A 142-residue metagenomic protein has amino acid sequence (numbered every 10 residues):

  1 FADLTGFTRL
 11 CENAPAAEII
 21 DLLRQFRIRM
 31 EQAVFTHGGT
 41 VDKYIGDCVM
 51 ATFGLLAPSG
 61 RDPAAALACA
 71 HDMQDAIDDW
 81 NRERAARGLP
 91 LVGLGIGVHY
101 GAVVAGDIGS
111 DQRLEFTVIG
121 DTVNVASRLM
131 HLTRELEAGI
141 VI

Functional and structural regions predicted by a protein language model:
F1-A68, R134: Catalytic NTP-binding/metal-coordinating core of nucleotidyl cyclase/transferase enzymes
T52-I142: Catalytic beta-strand-to-alpha-helix segment of the class III nucleotidyl cyclase homology domain
